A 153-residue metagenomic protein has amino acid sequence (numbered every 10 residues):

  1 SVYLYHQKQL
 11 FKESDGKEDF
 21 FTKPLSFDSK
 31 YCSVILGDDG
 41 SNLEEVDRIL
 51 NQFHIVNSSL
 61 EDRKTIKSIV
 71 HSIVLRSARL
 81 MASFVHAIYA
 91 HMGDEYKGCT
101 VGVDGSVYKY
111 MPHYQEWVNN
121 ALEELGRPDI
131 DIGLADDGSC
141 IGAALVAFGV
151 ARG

Functional and structural regions predicted by a protein language model:
S1-G153: ATP-binding/phosphotransfer module of carbohydrate and carboxylate kinases, centering on a glycine-rich
